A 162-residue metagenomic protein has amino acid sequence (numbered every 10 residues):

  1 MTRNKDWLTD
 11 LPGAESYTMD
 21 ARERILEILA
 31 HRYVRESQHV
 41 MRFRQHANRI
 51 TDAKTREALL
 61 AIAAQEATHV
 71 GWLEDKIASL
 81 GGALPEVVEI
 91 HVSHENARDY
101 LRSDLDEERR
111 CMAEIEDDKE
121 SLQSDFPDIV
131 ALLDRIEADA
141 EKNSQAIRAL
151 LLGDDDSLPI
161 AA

Functional and structural regions predicted by a protein language model:
M1-A162: Iron-associated oxidoreductase/ferritin-like identity signal
